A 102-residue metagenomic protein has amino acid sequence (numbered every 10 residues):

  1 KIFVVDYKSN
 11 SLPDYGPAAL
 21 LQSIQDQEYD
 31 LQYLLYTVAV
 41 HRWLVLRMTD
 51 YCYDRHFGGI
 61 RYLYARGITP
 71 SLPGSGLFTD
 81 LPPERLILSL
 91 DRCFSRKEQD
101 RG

Functional and structural regions predicted by a protein language model:
K1-G102: Structural signature of nuclease core domains in nucleic-acid processing machines
